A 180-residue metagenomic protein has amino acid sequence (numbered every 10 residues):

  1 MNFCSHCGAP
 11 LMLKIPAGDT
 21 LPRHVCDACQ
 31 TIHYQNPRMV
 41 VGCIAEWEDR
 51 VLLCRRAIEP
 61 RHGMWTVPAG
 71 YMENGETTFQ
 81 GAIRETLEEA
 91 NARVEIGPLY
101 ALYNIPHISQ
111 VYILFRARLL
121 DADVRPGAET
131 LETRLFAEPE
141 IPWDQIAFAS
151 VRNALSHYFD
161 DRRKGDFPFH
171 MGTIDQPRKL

Functional and structural regions predicted by a protein language model:
M1-C4, H157-R162, F169-L180: A broadly conserved sequence feature marking short terminus-proximal activation segments in nucleic acid-centric
M1-C43: Acidic, metal-coordinating catalytic segment for phosphate/diphosphate chemistry, firing primarily on the Nudix
F3, R23, I44, L53 (+2 more regions): Conserved hydrophobic/aromatic beta-strand scaffold that supports enzyme active sites
S5, M12-L13, D27, L52 (+3 more regions): Nucleotide phosphate-binding site architecture
L21, N36-V40, E46, P60-H62 (+3 more regions): Short connector loops at helix/strand junctions that flank enzyme active sites, especially segments positioning acidic
A28, R56, A69, A117 (+1 more regions): Active-site donor-binding loop signature of nucleotide-sugar glycosyltransferases
E46-E88: Conserved Nudix-box catalytic region and its N-terminal flanking loop in Nudix hydrolases and closely related
M72-E95, L99-H157, D166-F167, R178-L180: Unchanged
